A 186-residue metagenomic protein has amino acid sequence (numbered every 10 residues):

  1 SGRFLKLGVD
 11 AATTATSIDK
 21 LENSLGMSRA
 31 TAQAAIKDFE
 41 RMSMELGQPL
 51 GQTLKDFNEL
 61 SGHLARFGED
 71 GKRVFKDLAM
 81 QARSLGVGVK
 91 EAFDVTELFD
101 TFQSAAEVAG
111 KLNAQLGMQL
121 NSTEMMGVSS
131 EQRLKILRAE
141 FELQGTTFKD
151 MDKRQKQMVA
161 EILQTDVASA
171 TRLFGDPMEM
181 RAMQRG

Functional and structural regions predicted by a protein language model:
S1-G186: Amphipathic alpha-helical interface segments used for oligomerization, scaffolding, and membrane association
